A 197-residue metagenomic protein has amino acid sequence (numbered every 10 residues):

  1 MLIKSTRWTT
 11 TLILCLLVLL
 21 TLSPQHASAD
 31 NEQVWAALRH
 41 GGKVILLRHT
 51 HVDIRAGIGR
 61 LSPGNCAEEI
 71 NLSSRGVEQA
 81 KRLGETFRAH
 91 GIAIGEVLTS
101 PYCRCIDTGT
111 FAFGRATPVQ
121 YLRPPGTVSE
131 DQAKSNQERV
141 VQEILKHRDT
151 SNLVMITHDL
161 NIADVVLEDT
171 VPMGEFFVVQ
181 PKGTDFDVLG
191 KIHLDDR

Functional and structural regions predicted by a protein language model:
L2-I13: Bacterial N-terminal signal peptides that target proteins for export
T11-T21: Bacterial N-terminal signal peptides
D30-Q120, P125-S129, E168-D187, K191-R197: Active-site-proximal alpha-helix that buttresses catalytic centers in soluble enzyme cores
G42-V44, S151-T157: Generic beta-sheet signal
Q137-K146: A short, acidic, amphipathic alpha-helical segment used as a generic capping/interface helix at domain edges
K146-S151, P181-K182: A short, structured loop/turn motif at beta-sheet edges
